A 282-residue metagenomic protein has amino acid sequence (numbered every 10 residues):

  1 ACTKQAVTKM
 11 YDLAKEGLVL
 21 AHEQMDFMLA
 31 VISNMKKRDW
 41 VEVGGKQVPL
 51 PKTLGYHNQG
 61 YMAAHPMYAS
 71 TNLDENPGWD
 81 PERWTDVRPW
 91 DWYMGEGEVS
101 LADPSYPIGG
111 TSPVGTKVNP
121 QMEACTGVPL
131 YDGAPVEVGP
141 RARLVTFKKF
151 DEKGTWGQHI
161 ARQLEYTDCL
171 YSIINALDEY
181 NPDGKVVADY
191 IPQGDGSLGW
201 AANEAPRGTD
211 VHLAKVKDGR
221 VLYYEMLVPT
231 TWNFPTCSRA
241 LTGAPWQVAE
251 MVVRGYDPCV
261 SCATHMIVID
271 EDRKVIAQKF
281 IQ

Functional and structural regions predicted by a protein language model:
A1-R207, D218, T230-Q282: Active-site bordering "gate/hinge" segments that shape substrate access to catalytic or cofactor-binding pockets
D210-V228: Short beta-strand elements
